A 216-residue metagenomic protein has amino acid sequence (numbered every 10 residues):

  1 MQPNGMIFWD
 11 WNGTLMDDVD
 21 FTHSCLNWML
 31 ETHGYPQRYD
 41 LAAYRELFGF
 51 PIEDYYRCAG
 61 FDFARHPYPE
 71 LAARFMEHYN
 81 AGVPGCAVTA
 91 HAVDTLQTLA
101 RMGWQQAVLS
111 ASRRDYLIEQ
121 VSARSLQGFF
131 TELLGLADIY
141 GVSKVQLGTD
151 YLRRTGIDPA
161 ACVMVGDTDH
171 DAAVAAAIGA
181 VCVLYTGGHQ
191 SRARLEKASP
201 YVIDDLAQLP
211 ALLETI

Functional and structural regions predicted by a protein language model:
Q2, M102-W104, R154-A161, I216: Glycine-rich phosphate-binding loop signature in dinucleotide/nucleotide-binding domains
Q2-D94: N-terminal helical cap/lid subdomain that shapes the substrate entry/recognition surface in HAD-like hydrolases
M6, K144-A172: Conserved Lys-Pro-Asp/Glu-containing loop-to-beta segment of HAD-superfamily phosphomonoesterases, centered on
T14, S110-S112: Conserved phosphate-coupling serine/threonine residues in phosphotransfer and NTP-handling enzymes
P36, Q127-T131, D158, I203: Conserved H-loop
Y44, Q127-V142: A short, structured active-site edge motif that brings together acidic residues
N80-V108, D115-I118, V145: Short, acidic loop-to-helix structural element flanking the phosphoryl-transfer center in phosphate-processing enzymes
V163-V202: Acidic, Mg2+-coordinating phosphoryl-transfer loop and its flanking beta/alpha structural elements, shared across
